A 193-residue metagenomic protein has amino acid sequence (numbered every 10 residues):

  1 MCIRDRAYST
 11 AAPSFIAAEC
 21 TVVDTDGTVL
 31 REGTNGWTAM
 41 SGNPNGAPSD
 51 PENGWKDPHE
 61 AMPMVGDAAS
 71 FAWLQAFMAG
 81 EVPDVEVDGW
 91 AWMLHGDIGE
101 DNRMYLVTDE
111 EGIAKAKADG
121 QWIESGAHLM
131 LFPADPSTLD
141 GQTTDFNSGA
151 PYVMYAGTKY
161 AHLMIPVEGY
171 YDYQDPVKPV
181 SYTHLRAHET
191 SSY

Functional and structural regions predicted by a protein language model:
M1-D5, T183-T190: Conserved small/polar residues in nucleotide/adenosyl-binding loops
R4-F77: N-terminal secretory signal peptides
T25-D26, L30-G33, W37, G66 (+1 more regions): A motif-centric signal for short, conserved binding hotspots located in accessible loops or intrinsically disordered
Y193: Cytosolic catalytic cores of cyclic-nucleotide second-messenger enzymes
